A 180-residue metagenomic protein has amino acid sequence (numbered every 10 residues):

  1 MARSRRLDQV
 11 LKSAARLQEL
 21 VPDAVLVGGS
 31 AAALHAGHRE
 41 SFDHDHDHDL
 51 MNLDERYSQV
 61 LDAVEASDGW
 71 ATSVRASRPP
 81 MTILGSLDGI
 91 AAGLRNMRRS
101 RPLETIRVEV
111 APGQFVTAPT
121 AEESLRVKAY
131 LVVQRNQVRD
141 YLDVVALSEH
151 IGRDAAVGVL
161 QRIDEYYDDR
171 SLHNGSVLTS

Functional and structural regions predicted by a protein language model:
M1-S180: Compositionally biased terminal segments of proteins
